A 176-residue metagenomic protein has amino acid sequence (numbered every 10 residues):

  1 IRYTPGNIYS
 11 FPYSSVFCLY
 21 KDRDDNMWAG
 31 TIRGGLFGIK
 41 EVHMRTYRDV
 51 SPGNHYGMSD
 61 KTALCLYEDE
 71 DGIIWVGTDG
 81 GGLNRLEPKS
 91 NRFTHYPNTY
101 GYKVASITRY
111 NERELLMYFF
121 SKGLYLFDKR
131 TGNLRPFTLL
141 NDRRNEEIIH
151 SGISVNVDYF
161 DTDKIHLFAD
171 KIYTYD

Functional and structural regions predicted by a protein language model:
I1-D176: Carboxylate-rich, polar loop motifs that coordinate divalent cations or form catalytic acidic clusters
